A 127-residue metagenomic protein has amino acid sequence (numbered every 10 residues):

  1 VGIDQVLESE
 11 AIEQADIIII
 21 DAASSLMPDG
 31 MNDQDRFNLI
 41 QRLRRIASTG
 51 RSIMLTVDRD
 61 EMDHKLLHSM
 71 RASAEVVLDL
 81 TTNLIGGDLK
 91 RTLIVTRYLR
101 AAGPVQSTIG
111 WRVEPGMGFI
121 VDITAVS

Functional and structural regions predicted by a protein language model:
G2-S73, V77: P-loop NTPase motor core
S9-E13, G110-S127: NTP-binding/hydrolysis catalytic cores, primarily Walker-type P-loop NTPases
V57-G118: Phosphate-binding/switch region of NTP-binding enzymes
